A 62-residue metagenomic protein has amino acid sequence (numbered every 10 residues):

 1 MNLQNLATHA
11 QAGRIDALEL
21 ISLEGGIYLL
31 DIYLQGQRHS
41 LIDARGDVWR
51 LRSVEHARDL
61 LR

Functional and structural regions predicted by a protein language model:
M1-L29: Short N-terminal "domain-start" leader segments that mark the transition from disordered tails or signal peptides into
G13, D31-Q35, E55: Short alpha-helical interface elements
I21-R45: Short aromatic-glycine-(Arg/Gly/Cys) micro-motifs in beta-strand/loop hairpins
R38-R62: Acidic, aromatic-enriched beta-alpha/helix-loop junctions
